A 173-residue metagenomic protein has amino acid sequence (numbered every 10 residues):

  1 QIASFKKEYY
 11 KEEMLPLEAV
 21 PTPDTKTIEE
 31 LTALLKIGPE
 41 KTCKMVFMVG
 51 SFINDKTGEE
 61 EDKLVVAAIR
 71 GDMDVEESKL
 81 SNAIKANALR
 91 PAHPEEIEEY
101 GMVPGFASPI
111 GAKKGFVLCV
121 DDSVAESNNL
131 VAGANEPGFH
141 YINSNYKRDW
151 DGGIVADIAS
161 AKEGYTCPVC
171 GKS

Functional and structural regions predicted by a protein language model:
Q1-S173: Extended, low-hydrophobicity, polar/charged segments
